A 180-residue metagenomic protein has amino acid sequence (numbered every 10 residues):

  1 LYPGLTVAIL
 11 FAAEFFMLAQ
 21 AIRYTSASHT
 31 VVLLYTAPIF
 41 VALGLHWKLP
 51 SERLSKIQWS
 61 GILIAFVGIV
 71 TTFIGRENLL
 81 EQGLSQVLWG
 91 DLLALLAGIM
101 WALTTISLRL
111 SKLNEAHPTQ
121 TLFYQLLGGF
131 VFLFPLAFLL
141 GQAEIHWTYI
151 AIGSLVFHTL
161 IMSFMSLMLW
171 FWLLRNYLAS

Functional and structural regions predicted by a protein language model:
Y2-P3, H29, I57-G61, L88-L93 (+1 more regions): Short alpha-helical transmembrane interface motifs in multi-pass membrane proteins
Y2-T6, R53-V67, E115-Q125: Cytoplasmic-side transmembrane-helix entry/capping segments in multi-pass membrane proteins
L5-Y24, L43-G44, T71, L92-S107 (+1 more regions): Hydrophobic alpha-helical transmembrane segments of multi-pass membrane transport proteins, especially secondary
A21, W47-P50, L54, S111 (+2 more regions): Hydrophobic/aromatic residues within transmembrane alpha-helices of multi-pass small-molecule transporters
T30-T36, S107-F130, L160-S180: Helix-helix packing/entry segments at the starts of transmembrane helices
T36, L43-G44, L54-E77, L133: Hydrophobic transmembrane alpha-helices of multi-pass small-molecule transport proteins
V41-A42, K48, L79-L140: Transmembrane alpha-helical segments that form core, pore/gating elements of small-molecule transporters/exporters
E52-R53, I57, R76-G83, R109-E115 (+3 more regions): Membrane-interfacial segments
